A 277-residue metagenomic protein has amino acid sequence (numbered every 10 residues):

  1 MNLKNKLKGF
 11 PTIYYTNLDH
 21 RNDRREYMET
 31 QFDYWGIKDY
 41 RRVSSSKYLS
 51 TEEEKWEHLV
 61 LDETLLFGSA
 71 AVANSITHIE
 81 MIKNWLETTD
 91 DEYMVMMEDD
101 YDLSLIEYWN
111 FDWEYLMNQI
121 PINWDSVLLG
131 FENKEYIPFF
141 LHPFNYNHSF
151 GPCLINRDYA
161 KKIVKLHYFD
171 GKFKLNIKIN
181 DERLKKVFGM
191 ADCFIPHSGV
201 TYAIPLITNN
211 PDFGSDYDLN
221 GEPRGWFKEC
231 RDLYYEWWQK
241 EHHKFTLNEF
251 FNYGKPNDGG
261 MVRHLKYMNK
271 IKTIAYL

Functional and structural regions predicted by a protein language model:
M1-M97, Y101-L277: An acidic/histidine-cluster motif and surrounding catalytic segment that typifies divalent-metal-assisted enzyme active
